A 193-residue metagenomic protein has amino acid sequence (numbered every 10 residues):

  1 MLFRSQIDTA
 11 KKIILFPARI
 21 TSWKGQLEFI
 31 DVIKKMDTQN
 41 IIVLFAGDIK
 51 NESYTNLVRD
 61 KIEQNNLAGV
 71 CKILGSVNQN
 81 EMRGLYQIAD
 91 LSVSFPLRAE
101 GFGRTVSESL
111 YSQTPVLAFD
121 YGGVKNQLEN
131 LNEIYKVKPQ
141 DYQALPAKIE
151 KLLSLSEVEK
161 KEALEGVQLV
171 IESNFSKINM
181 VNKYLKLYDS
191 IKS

Functional and structural regions predicted by a protein language model:
I7-K24, I30-I33, L44: Conserved donor-binding/catalytic core segment of Leloir-type glycosyltransferases
P17, I42-R59, G75: Glycosyltransferase donor-sugar binding loop
S76-V77, G84-A89: Short alpha-helical donor nucleotide-sugar binding micro-motif in glycosyltransferases
R83, V106-Y111, K125-N126: Short alpha-helical segment that forms part of, or immediately flanks, the ligand-binding pocket in carbohydrate-active
S94-R104, K125-N126: Nucleotide-sugar-dependent
P115-A118: Short hydrophobic beta-strand element within catalytic cores of glycosyltransferases and related nucleotide-activated
K125-K151: Change "using UDP/GDP/dTDP sugars" to "using nucleotide sugars
K161-S190: A charged, aromatic-enriched C-terminal amphipathic alpha-helix characteristic of glycosyltransferases across folds
